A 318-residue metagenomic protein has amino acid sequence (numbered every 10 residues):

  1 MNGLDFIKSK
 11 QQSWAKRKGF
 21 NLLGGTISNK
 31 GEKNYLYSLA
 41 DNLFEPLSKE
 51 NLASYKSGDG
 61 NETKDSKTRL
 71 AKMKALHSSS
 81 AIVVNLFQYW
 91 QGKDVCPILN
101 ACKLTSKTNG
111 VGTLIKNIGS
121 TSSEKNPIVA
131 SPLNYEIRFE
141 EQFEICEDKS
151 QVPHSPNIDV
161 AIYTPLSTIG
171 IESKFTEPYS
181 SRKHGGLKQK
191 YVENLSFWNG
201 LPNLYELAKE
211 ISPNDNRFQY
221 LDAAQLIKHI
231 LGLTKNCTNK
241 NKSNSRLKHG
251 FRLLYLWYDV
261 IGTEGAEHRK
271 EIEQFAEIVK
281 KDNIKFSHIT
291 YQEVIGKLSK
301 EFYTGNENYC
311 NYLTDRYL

Functional and structural regions predicted by a protein language model:
M1-R138, Q142, C146-S150: Nuclease-adjacent, charged terminal/linker segments that flank catalytic cores
S155-Y163: Short acidic loop-to-beta-strand element that houses the catalytic metal-binding Asp/Glu of nuclease active sites
I162-G170, C237: Active-site beta-strand-loop-beta-strand hairpin of nuclease catalytic cores that positions key catalytic residues
G170, L253-Y255: Structural beta-sheet core signal
T176-L253: Acidic, metal/cofactor-coordinating or nucleic-acid-engaging core segments within structured domains
S181-K183, I230, T263-E273: A short acidic (Asp/Glu
W257-I261, Q292-V294: Short beta-alpha junction loops
A266-L318: Polybasic (Lys/Arg-rich)
